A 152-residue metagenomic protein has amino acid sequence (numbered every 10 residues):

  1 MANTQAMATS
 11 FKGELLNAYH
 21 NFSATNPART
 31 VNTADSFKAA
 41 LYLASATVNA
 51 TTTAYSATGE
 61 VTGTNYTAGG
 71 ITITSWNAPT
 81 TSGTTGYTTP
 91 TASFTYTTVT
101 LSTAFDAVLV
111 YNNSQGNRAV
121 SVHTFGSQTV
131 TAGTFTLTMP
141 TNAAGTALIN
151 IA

Functional and structural regions predicted by a protein language model:
M1-D106, N113-A152: Small cysteine-rich, disulfide-bonded extracellular modules of the LU/uPAR three-finger superfamily and closely related
